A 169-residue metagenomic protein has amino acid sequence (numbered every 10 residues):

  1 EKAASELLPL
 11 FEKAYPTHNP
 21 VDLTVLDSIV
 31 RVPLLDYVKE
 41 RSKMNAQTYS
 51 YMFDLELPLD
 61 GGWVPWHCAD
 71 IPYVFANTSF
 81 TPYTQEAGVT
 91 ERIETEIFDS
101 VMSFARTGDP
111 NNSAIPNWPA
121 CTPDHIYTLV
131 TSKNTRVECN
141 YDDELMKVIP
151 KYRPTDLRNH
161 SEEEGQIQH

Functional and structural regions predicted by a protein language model:
E1-E91, S100: Substrate-gating cap/lid region and adjacent catalytic-acid/histidine neighborhood within extracellular/lumenal
A46-Y51, P110-P116: Acidic/polar loop patches that form or flank catalytic/metal-binding clefts of enzymes that bind anionic ligands
D54, A76-N77, T107, T131-N134: Structured loops at beta-to-helix junctions and adjacent beta-edge loops in soluble globular domains
L55, V101, I115-P119: Tryptophan-centered motif/residue detector
L59-W63, H125-I126, C139-Y141: Short, solvent-exposed polar/charged micro-motifs at secondary-structure junctions
T90-S113: Non-catalytic, well-ordered alpha-helical segments in soluble enzyme domains
N111-E138: Mature extracytoplasmic/periplasmic domains
N134-H169: Tryptophan-rich aromatic "cage" segments
